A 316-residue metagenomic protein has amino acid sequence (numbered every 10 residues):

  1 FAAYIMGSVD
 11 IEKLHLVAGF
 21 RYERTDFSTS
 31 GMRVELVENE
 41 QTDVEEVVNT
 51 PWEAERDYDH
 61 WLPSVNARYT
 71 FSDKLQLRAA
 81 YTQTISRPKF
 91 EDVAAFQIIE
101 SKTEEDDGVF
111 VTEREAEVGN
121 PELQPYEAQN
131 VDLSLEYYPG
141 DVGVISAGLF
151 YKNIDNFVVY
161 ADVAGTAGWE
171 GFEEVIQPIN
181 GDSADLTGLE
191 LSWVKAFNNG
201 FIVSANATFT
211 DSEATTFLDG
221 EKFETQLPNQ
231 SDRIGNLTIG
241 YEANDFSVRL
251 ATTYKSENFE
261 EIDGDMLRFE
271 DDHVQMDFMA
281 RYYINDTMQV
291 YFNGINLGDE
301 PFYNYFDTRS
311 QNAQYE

Functional and structural regions predicted by a protein language model:
F1-A3, Y22-S30, D57-P63, L75 (+11 more regions): Transmembrane beta-barrel architecture of outer-membrane proteins
F1-S72, P88, K102-E113, D219-K222: Signature of Gram-negative outer-membrane beta-barrel scaffolds
A3-V9, V65-Y69, L123, L133-Y137 (+8 more regions): Residues on the lipid-exposed face of transmembrane beta-strands in outer-membrane beta-barrel proteins
K13-L16, K74-L77, D141-I145, G200-V203 (+3 more regions): Repeated loop/turn-to-beta-strand initiation elements of outer-membrane beta-barrel proteins
S28-E35, F90-F96, T103-E105, V158-G165 (+4 more regions): Outer-membrane beta-barrel translocator domains and adjoining extracellular loop/strand segments of Gram-negative
R56, I85-S146, Y151-I154, E170-A196 (+3 more regions): Outer-membrane beta-barrel signature, preferentially recognizing the C-terminal barrel domain of Gram-negative
V144, F150-I154, V158, G165 (+2 more regions): Gram-negative outer-membrane beta-barrel transporters
Y254-E261, R281-E316: C-terminal beta-signal and adjacent terminal beta-strands/loops of Gram-negative outer-membrane beta-barrel proteins
